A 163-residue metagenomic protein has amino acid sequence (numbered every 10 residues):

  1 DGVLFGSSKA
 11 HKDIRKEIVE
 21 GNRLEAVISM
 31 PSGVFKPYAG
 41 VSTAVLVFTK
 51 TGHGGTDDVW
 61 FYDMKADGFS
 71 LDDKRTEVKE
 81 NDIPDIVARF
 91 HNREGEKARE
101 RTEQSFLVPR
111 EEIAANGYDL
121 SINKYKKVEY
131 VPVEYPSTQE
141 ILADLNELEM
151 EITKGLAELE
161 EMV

Functional and structural regions predicted by a protein language model:
D1-V163: A conserved structural/catalytic subdomain of Rossmann-like adenosyl-cofactor enzymes
